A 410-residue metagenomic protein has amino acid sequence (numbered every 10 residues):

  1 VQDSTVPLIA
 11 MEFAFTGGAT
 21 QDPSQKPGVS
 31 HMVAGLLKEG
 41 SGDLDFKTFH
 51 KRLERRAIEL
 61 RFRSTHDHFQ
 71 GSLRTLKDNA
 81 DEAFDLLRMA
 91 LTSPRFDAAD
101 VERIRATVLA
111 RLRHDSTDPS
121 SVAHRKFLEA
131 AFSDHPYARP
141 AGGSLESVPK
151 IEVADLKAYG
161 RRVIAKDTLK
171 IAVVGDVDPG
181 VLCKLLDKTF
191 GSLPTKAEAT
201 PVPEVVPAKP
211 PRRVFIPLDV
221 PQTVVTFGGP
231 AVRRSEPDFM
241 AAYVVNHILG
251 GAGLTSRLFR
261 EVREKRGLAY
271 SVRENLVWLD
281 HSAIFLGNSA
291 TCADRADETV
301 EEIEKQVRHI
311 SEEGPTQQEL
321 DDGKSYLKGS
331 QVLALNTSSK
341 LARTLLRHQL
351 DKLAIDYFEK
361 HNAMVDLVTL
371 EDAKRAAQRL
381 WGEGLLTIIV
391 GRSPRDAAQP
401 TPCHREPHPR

Functional and structural regions predicted by a protein language model:
V1-D3: A short, well-structured edge-of-sheet supersecondary motif
V6-K38, L44-T92, R105, L109 (+7 more regions): M16 family metallopeptidases and their MPP-like homologs
M89-F96, K188-A197, K305-P315, R405-H408: A common structural junction motif
V101: Short glycine/Trp-rich loop-beta-loop segment that forms part of the substrate-binding cleft
S133-A141, A165-K166, K170-S235, L335 (+1 more regions): An aromatic/glycine/proline-enriched structural segment found at the starts of mature extracellular/organellar domains
T369-R375: A short, acidic, amphipathic alpha-helical segment used as a generic capping/interface helix at domain edges
